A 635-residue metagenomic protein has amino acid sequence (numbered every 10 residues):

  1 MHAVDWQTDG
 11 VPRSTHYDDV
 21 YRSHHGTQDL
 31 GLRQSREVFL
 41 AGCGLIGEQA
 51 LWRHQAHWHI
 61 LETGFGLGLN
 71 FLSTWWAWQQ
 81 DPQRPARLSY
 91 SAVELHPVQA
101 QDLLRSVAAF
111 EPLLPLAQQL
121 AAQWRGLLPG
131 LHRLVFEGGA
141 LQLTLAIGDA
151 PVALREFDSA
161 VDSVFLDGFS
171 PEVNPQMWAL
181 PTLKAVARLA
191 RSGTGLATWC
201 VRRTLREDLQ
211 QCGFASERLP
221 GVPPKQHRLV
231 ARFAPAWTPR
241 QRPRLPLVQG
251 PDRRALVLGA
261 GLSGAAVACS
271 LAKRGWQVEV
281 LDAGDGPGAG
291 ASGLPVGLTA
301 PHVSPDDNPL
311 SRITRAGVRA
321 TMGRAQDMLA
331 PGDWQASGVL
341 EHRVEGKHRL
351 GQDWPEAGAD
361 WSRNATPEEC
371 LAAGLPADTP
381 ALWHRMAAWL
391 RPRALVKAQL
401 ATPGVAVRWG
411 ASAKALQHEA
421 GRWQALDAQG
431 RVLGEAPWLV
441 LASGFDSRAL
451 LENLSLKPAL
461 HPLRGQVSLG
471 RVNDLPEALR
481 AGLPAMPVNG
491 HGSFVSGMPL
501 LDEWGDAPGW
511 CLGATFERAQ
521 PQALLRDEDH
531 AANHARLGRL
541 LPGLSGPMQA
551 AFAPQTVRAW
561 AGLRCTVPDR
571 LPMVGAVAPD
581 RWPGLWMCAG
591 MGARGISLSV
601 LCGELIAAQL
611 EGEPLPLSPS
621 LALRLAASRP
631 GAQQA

Functional and structural regions predicted by a protein language model:
M1-W58, W75-P112, R629-A635: Rossmann-like AdoMet
W52-A160, L180: The AdoMet/dcAdoMet-binding core of the Class I SAM-like
A179-S192: A short glycine-rich, Lys/Arg-flanked "PGG" loop and its adjoining helix->strand segment in the class I
W237-L258, L262-R274, A283, A291-L298 (+4 more regions): Active-site substrate-recognition segment that forms the wall of the catalytic cavity or substrate channel
G297-G374, D378-T379: Dinucleotide-binding Rossmann-like beta1-alpha1 core, especially the glycine-rich loop that anchors the ADP
M386, S545-A635: C-terminal catalytic lobe of FAD-dependent flavoproteins
W409-W423: A conserved short coil-to-beta-strand element within the FAD-binding core of flavoproteins
Q429-W438: Core beta-strand elements of the Rossmann-like FAD/NAD(P) dinucleotide-binding domain in flavoenzyme oxidoreductases
